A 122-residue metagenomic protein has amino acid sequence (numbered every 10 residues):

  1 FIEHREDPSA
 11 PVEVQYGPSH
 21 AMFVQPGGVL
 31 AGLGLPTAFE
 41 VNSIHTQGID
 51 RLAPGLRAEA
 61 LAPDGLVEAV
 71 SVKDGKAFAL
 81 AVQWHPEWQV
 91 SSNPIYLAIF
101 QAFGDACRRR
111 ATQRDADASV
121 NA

Functional and structural regions predicted by a protein language model:
I2-A122: Amide-donor transfer/coupling interface in amidating biosynthetic enzymes
